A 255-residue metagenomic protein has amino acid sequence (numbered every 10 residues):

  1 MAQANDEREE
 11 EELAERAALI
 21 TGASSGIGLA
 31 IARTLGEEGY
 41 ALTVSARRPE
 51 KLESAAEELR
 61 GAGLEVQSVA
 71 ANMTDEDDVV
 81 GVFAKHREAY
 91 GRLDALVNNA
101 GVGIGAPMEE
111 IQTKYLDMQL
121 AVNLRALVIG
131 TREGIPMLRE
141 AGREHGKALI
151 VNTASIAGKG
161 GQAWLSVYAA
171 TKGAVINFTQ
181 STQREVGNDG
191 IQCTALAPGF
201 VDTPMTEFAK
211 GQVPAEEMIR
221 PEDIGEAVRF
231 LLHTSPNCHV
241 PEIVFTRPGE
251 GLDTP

Functional and structural regions predicted by a protein language model:
A17, S24-S25: Conserved glycine-rich cofactor-binding loop
P49-E50, A70-G81, T113: The beta1-alpha1 cofactor-binding region of Rossmann-like NAD(H)/NADP(H)-dependent oxidoreductases
P107-M108, Q112-L120: Substrate-binding pocket helix/loop in short-chain dehydrogenase/reductase
T131, T171: Active-site helix of classical SDR
P136, R184-E185: Alpha-helical segment proximal to the catalytic Tyr-Lys
S155: Residue(s) in the substrate-gating loop at a strand-loop-helix junction that position the organic substrate next
N188, A195-L196, Q212-L252: C-terminal helical subdomain
